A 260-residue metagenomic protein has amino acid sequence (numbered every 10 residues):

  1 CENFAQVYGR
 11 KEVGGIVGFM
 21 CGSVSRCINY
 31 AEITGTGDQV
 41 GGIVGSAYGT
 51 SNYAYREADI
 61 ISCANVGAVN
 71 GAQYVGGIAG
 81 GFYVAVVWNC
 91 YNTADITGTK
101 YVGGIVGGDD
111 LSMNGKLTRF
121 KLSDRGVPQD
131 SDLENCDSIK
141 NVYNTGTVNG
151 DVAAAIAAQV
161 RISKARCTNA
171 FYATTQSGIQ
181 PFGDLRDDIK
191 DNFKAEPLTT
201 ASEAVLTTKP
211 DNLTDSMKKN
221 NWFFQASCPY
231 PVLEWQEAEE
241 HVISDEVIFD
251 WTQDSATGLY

Functional and structural regions predicted by a protein language model:
C1-Y260: Predominantly extracellular beta-rich ligand-binding scaffolds that present long acidic/polar faces for carbohydrate
